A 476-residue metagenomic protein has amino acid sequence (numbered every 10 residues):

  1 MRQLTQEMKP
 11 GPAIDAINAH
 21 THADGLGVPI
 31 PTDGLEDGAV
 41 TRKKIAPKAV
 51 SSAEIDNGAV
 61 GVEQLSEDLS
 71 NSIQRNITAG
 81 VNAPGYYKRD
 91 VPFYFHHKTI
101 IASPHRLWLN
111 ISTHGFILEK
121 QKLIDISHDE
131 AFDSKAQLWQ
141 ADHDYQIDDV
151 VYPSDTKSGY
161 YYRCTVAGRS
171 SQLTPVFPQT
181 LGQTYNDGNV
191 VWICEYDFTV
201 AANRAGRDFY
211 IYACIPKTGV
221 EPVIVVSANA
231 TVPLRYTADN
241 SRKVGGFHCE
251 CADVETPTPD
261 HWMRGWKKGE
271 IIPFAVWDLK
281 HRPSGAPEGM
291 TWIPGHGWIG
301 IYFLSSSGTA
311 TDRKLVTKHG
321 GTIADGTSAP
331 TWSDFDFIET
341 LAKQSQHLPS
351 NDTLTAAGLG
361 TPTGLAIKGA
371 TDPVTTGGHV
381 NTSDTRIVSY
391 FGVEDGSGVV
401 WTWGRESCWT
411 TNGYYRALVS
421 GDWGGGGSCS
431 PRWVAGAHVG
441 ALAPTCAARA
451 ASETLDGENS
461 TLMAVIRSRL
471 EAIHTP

Functional and structural regions predicted by a protein language model:
M1-Q74, F337: Fibrous stalk/shaft segments of extracellular and virion attachment machinery
L69, T353-G424, A451-T454, H474-P476: An exposed tryptophan-centered "aromatic clamp" motif
N71-K135, Q140-H143, Y196-R207: Glycine-rich, flexible loop motifs
H128, F132-Y196, V232-T237, T445: Tryptophan-rich substrate-binding surfaces of secreted polymer-degrading and adhesive proteins
D155-G159, T165-F177, I215-E221, F303-S306 (+3 more regions): Acidic glycine-/aspartate-rich tracts in secreted/extracellular proteins
A202-I224: Elongated alpha-helical scaffolds
E250-F391: Short aromatic-cysteine micro-motif
T331-W332, N412-P476: Disulfide-stabilized, aromatic/cysteine-rich ligand-recognition loop
